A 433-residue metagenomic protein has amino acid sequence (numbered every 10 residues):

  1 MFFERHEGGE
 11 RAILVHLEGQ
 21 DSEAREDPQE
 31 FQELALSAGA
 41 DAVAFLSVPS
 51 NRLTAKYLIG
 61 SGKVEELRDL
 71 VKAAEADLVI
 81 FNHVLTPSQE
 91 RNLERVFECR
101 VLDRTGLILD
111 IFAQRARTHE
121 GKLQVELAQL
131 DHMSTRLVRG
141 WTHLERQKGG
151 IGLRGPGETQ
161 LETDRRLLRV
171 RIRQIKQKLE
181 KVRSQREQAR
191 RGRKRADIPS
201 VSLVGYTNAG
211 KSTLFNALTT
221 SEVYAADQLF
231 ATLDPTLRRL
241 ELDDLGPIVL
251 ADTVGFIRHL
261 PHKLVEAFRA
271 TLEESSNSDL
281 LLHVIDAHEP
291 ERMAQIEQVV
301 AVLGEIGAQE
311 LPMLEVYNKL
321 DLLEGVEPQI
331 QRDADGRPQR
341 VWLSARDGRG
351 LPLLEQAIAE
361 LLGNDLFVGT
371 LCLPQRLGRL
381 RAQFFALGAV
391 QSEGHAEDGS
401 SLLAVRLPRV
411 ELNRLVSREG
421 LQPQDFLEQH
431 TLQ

Functional and structural regions predicted by a protein language model:
M1-L14, Q32, T135-A209, F215-N216 (+3 more regions): C-terminal-of-GTPase-core extension/linker across diverse P-loop GTPases
M1-R104, I108, E428-Q433: N-terminal accessory targeting/assembly segments
L14-E18, F45-V48, I80-N82, H283-D286 (+3 more regions): Conserved beta-strand segments of the P-loop GTPase G domain that flank and frequently precede/overlap
E18-E23, R52-Y57, R115-E120, T159-Q160 (+4 more regions): Flexible beta-alpha connector loops of hexameric P-loop NTPases
E18-S22, S50-R52, V84-P87, G106-L109 (+6 more regions): Conserved nucleotide-binding/hydrolysis micro-motifs of P-loop NTPases
E26-L36, D41, V64, R68-A73 (+3 more regions): Conserved C-terminal guanine-recognition region of P-loop GTPase G domains, centered on the G4
G106-V125: Short alpha-helix plus adjacent loop in nuclease-associated cores
R186, R193-P199, A217-I248, I257-A270 (+2 more regions): Switch I (effector-binding) loop of TRAFAC-class P-loop GTPase G-domains
